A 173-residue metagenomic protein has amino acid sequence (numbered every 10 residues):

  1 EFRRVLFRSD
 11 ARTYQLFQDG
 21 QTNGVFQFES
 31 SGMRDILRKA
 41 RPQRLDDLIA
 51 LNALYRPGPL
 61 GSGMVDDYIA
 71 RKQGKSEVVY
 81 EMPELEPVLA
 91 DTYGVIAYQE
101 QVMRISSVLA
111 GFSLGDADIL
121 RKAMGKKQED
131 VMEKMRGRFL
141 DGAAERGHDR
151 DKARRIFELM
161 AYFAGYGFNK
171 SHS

Functional and structural regions predicted by a protein language model:
R3-G167, S173: Mg2+-dependent phosphoryl-transfer active-site scaffold
